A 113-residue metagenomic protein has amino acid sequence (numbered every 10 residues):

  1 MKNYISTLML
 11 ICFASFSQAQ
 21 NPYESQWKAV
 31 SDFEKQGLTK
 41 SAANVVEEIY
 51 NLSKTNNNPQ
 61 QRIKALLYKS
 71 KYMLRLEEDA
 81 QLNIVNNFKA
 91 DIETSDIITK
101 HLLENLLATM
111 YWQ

Functional and structural regions predicted by a protein language model:
M1-Q26: Bacterial Sec-dependent N-terminal signal peptides
Y23-A29, F33-Q113: Extracytoplasmic/secretory-pathway proteins
